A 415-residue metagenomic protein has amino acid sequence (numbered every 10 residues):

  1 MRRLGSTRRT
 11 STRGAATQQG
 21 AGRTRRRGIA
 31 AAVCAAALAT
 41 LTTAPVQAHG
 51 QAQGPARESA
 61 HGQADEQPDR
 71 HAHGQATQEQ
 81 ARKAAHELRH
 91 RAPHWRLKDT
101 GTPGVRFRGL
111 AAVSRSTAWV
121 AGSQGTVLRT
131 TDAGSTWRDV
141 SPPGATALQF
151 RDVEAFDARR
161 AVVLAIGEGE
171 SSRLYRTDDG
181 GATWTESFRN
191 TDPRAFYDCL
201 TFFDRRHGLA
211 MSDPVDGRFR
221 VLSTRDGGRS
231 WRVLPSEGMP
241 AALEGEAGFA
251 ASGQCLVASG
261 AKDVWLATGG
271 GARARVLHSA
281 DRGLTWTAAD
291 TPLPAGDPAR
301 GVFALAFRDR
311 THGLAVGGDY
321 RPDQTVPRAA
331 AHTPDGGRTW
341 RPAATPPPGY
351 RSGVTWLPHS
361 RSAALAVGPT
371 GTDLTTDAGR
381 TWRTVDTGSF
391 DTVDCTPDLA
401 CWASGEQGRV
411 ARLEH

Functional and structural regions predicted by a protein language model:
R2, H86-H415: Residue-level hotspots at or immediately adjacent to binding/recognition sites across diverse folds
R2-T7, R23-G50: Secretory targeting and sorting signals
R8, R13-G14, Q18, R23 (+1 more regions): Intrinsically disordered, low-complexity repeat/linker tracts enriched for polar/charged residues
T12-Q18, A36-A39, K262, D319: Low-complexity, intrinsically disordered short segments enriched for Gly/Pro and polybasic residues
V33-A36, K83, A288: N-terminal functional modules and adjacent low-complexity/disordered segments of proteins
